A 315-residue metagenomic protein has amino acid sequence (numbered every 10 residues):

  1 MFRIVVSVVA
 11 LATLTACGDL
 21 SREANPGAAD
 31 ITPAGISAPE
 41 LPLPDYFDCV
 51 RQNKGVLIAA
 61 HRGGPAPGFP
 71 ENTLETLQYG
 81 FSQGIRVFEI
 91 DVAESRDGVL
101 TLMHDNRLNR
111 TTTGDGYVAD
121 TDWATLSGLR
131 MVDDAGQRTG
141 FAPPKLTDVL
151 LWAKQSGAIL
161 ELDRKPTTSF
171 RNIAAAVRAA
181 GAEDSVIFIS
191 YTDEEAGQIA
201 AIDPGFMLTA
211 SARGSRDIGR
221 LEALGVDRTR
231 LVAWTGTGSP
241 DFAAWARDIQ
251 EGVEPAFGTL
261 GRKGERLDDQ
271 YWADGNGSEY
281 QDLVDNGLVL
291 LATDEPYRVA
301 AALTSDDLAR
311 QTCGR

Functional and structural regions predicted by a protein language model:
V5-T15: Bacterial N-terminal signal peptides
C17-R315: Phosphate-group recognition and catalysis centered on beta-loop-alpha active-site segments
